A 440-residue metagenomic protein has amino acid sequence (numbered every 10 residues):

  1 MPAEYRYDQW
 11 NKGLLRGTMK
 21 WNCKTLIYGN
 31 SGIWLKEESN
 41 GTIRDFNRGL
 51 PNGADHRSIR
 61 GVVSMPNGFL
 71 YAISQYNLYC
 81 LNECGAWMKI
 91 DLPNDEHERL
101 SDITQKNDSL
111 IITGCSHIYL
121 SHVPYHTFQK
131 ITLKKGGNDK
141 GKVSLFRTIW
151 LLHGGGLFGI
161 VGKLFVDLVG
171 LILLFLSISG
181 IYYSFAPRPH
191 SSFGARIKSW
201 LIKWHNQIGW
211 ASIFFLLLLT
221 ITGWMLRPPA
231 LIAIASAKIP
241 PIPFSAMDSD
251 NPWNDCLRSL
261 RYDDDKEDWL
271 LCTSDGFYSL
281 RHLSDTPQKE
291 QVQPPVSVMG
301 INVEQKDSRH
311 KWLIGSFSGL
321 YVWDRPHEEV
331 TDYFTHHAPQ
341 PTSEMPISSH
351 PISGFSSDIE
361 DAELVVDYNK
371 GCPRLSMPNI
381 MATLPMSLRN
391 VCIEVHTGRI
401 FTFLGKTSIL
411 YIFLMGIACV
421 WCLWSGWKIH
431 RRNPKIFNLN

Functional and structural regions predicted by a protein language model:
M1-K12, L35-R57, N82-E98, Y125-L152 (+5 more regions): Sequence/structural signature of beta-propeller blade repeats across diverse families
P2-W21, F46-P66, D91-K106, M247-D263 (+2 more regions): Short coil-to-beta transitions that initiate beta-strands within beta-rich domains
K24-I27, F69-Y71, S109-I111, D268-L270 (+2 more regions): Conserved beta-propeller blade signature
N30-W34, N40, Q75-Y79, C115-Y119 (+4 more regions): Loop/turn residues immediately N-terminal
L92-S179: Hydrophobic alpha-helical segments
L110-R147, L313, Y321, I359-E394: Extended, hydrophilic extramembrane loops/domains of integral membrane proteins
I160-L216, L404-N440: Juxtamembrane interface at the cytosolic side of transmembrane helices
F193-Y278, K435-N440: Alpha-helical transmembrane segments forming the membrane-embedded cores of inner-membrane proteins across
